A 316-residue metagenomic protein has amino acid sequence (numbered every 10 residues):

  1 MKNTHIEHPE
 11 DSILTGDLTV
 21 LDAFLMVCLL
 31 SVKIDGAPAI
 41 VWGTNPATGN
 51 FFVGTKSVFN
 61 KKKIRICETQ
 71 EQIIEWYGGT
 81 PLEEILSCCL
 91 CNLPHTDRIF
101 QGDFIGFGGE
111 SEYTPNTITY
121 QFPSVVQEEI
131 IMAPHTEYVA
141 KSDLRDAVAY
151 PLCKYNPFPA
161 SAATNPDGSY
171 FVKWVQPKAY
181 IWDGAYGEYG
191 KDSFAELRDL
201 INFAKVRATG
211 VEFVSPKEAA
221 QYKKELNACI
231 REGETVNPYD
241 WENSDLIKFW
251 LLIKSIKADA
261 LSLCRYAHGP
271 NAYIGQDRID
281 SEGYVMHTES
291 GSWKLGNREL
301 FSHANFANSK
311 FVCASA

Functional and structural regions predicted by a protein language model:
M1-C28, K33-P38, W42-A316: Core nucleotide-handling region used for phosphoryl-transfer chemistry
